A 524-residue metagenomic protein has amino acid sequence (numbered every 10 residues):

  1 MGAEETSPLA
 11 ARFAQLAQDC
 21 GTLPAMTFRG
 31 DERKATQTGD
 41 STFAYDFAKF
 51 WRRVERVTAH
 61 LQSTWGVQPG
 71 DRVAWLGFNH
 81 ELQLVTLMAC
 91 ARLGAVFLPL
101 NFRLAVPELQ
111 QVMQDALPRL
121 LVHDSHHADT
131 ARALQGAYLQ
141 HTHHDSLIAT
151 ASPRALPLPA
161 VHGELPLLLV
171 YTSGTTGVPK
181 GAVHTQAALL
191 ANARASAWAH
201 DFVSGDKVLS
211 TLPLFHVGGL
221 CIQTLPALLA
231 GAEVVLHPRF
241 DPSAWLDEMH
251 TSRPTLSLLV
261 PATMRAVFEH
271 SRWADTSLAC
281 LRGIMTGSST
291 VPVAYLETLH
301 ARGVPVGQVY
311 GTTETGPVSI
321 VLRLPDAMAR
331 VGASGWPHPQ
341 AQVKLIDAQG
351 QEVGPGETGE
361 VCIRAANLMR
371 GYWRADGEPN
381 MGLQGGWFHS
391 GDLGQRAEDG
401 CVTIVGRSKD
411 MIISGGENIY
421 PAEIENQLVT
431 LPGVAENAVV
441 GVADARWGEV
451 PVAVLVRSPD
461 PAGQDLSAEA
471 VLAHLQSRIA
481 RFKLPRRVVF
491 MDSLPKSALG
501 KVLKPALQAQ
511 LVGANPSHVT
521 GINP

Functional and structural regions predicted by a protein language model:
G2-E5, T22-V67, A74-H80, L84 (+4 more regions): Conserved AMP-binding/adenylate-forming core of the ANL superfamily
T6, G21-P24, P153-Y171, V178 (+1 more regions): Conserved pre-ATP/AMP-binding loop-to-beta segment of ANL
F43-A48, L167-R194: Conserved AMP-binding A3 loop
L104, L121, A365, R370-G371 (+5 more regions): AMP-binding/adenylate-forming catalytic core of the ANL superfamily
L190-K207, F215-L256, E269-H270: Conserved AMP-binding/adenylation subdomain of ANL enzymes
P254-L259, F268-A329, Q342: Gly/Ser/Thr-rich phosphate-binding loop
R330, Q342-I363, R396-D399, P461-A468 (+1 more regions): Conserved beta-loop-beta connector loops within the AMP-binding
W336-Q340, Q349-M381, E417-I419: Conserved ATP/PPi-binding loop(s) of AMP-dependent carboxylate-activating enzymes
